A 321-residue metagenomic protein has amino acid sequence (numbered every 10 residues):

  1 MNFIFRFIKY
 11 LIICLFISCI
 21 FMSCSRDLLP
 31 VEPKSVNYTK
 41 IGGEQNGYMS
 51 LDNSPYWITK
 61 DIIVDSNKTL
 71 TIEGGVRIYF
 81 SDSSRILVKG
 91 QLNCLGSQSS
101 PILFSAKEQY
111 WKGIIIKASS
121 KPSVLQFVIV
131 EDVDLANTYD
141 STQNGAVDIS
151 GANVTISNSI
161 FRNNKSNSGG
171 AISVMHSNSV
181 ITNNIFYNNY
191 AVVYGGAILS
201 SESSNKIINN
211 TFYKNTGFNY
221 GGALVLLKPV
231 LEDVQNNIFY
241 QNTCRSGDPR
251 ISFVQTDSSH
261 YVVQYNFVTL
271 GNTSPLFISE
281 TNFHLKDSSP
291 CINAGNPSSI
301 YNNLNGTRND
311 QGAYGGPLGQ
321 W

Functional and structural regions predicted by a protein language model:
Y10-I20: Bacterial N-terminal signal peptides
S18-K40: Bacterial Sec-dependent N-terminal signal peptides
V36-L70, T138, A146-I160, S168: Extracellular beta-sheet-rich ligand-binding/adhesion modules
S54-I115, P122: Extracellular beta-helix/beta-solenoid repeat scaffolds
K68, V76, S84, G90-N93 (+6 more regions): Small-residue (G/S/T/A) turn/hinge positions that recur once per unit in extracellular repeat modules
K107, K121-V192: Right-handed parallel beta-helix
T155-N158, S173-H284: Predominantly extracellular beta-rich ligand-binding scaffolds that present long acidic/polar faces for carbohydrate
F267-Q320: C-terminal accessory segments
